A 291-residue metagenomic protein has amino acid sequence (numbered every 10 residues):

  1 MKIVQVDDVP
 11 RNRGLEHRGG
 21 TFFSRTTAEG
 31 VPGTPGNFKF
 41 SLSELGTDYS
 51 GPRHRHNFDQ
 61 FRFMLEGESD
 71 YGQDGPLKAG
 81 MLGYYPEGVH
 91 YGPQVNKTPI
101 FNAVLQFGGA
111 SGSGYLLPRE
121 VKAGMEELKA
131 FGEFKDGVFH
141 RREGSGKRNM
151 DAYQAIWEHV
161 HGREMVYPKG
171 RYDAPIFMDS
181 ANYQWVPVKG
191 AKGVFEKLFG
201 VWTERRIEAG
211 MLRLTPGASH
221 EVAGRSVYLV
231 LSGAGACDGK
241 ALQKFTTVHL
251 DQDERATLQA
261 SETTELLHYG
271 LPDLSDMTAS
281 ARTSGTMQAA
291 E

Functional and structural regions predicted by a protein language model:
M1-F63, E68-E291: Jelly-roll (double-stranded beta-helix
